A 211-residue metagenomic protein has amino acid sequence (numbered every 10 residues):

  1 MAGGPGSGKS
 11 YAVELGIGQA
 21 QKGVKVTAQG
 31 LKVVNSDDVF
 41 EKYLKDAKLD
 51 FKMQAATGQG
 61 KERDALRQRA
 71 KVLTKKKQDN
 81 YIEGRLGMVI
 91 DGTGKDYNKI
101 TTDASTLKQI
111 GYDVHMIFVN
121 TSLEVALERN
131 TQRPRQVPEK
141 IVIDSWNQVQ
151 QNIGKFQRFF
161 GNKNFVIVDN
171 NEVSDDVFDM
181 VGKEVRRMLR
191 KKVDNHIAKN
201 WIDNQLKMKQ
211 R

Functional and structural regions predicted by a protein language model:
M1: Hydrophobic anchor at the beta1->P-loop junction of P-loop NTPases
G4-P5: The conserved Walker
G8: Conserved glycine(s) of the Walker
V13-G84, N98: Conserved substrate/cofactor phosphate-moiety recognition/catalytic segment in nucleotide-dependent phosphotransferases
Q19, G23, L123-R211: Conserved GTP-binding G-domain of TRAFAC-class P-loop NTPases and closely related GTPase folds
G84-M88, D113-H115: Loop/turn-to-beta-strand initiation segments
G87-N98: Conserved Switch II/interswitch segment of TRAFAC-class P-loop GTPases
K95, K108-R129: Conserved phosphate-donor/acceptor-positioning beta-strand/loop module used by diverse small-molecule
